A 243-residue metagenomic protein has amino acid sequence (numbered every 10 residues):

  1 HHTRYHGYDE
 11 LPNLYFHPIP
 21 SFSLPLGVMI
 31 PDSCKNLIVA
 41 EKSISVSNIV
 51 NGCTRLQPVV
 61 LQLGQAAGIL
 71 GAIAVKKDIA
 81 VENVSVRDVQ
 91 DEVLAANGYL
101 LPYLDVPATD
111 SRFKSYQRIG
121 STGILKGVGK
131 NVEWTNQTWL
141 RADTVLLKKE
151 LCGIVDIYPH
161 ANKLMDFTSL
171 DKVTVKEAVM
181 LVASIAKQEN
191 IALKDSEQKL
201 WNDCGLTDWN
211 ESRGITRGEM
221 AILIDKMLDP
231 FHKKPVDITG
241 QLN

Functional and structural regions predicted by a protein language model:
H1-E92, L223: Flavin (FAD/FMN)-binding glycine-rich loop and adjacent Rossmann-like elements that form
L70, D88, S111-K114, E150 (+2 more regions): Extracytoplasmic/secreted proteins, especially bacterial periplasmic and envelope-associated proteins
E82-R87, L104-V106, K234-L242: Short, flexible loop/turn segments with low-complexity composition
D91-A95, L101: Acidic/histidine-rich catalytic neighborhood
Y103-V106, F113-L125, K149: Charged, amphipathic alpha-helical linkers/stalks
L104-A108, N131-V132: Short coil/turn segments at secondary-structure boundaries
S121-N243: Terminal recognition/anchoring or ligand-binding modules at protein termini
